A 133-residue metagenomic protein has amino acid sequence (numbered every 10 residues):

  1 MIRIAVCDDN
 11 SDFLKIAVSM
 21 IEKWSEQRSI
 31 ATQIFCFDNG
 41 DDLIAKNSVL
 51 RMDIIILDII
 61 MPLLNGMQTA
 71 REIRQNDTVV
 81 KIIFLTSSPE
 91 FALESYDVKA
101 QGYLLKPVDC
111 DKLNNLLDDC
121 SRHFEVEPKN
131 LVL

Functional and structural regions predicted by a protein language model:
M1-R3: Non-catalytic signal-transmission and effector/linker regions of two-component phosphorelay proteins
A5-C7, A17, S25, G40 (+3 more regions): Small side chains
C7-D8, F37, I55: Conserved sequence signature across two-component system core domains
D8-N10, S87: Acidic di-acidic motifs
S11-F35, Q75: Two-component/phosphorelay signaling modules centered on CheY-like receiver
C36-D42, G66: Helix N-cap/capping motif at the beta->alpha junctions
A45-E127: CheY-like receiver
V132-L133: C-terminal output/effector regions of signal-responsive regulators
